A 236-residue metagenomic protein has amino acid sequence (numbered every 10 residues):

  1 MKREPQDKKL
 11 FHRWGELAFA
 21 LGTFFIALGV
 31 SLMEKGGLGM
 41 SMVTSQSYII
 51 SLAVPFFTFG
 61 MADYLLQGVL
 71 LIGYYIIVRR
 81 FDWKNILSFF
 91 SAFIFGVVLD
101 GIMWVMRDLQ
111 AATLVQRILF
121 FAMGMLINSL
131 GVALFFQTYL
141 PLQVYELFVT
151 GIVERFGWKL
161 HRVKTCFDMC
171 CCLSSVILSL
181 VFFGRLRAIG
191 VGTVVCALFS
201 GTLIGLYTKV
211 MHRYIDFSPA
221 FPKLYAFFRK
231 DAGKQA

Functional and structural regions predicted by a protein language model:
K2-A236: Core subunits and conserved enzymes of cellular information-processing and envelope-translocation systems across
